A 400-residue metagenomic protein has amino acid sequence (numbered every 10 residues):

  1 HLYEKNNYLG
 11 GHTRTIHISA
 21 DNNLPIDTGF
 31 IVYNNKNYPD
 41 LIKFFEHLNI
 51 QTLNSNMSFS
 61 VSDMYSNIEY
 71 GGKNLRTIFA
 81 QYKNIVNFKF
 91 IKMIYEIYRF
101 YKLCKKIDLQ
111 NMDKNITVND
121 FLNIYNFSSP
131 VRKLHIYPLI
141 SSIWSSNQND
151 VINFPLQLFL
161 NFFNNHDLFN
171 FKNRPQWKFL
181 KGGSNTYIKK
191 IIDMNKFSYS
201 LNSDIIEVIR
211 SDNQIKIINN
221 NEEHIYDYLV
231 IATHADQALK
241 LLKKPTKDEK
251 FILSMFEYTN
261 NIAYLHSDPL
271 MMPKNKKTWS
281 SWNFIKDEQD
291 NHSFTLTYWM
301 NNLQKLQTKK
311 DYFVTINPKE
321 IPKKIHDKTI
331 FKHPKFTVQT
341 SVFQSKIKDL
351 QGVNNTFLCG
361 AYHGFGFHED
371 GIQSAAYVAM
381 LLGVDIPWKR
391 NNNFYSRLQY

Functional and structural regions predicted by a protein language model:
H1-S19: Glycine-rich FAD pyrophosphate-binding loop
T15-L41: N-terminal glycine-rich dinucleotide-binding loop that anchors FAD/FMN and/or NAD(P) in oxidoreductases
D21, Y65-S66, N219-E222: Glycine-centered tight beta-turn/hairpin loop motif at sheet-sheet or coil-to-beta transitions
N35-L156: Mobile amphipathic helical/loop "lid" adjacent to a hydrophobic cofactor/ligand pocket
L53, S198-S200, F357: General small-molecule cofactor/ligand-binding pocket signal
K73, H292-Y400: Conserved flavin/dinucleotide-binding core of flavoenzymes
F159-N219, H224: Helical element adjacent to the flavin cofactor pocket in flavoenzyme catalytic cores
D204-F336: Mid-domain catalytic core of redox enzymes that form a hydrophobic substrate pocket/lid adjacent to a catalytic redox
